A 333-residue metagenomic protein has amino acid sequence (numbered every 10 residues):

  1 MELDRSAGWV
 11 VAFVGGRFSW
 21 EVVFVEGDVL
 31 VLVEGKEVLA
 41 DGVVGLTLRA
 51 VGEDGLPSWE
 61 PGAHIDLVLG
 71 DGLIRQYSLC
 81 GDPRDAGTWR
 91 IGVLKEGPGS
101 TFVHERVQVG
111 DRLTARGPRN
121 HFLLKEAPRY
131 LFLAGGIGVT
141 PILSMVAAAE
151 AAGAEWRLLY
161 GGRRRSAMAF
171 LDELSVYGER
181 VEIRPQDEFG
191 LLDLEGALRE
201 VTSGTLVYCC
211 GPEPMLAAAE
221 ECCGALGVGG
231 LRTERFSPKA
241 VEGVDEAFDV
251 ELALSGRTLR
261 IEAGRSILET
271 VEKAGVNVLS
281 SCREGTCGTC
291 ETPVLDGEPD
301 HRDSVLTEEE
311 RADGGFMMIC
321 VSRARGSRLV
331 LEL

Functional and structural regions predicted by a protein language model:
E2-G15, S100-L254, R260: FNR/FR-type flavoprotein reductase catalytic core
G15-R112, R116, K125, G162-R164: Ferredoxin-reductase
A63, C80-R84, A263-L268, L306-E308 (+1 more regions): A short, sequence-level motif marking secondary-structure junctions
H64, D111-R112, K273, T289 (+1 more regions): Residue-level marker of beta-strand positions
I65-L67, F248-A253, C290: Short polybasic amphipathic segments
P141, V276-D303, R311-G326: Local cysteine-cluster metal-coordination motifs and their immediate loop/turn environment, predominantly Fe-S cluster
D187-F189, E262, R323-L333: Short flanking/linker segments adjacent to small metal-binding domains or redox-active Cys/His motifs
E246-L279: C-terminal accessory/binding modules appended to enzymatic or scaffolding proteins
